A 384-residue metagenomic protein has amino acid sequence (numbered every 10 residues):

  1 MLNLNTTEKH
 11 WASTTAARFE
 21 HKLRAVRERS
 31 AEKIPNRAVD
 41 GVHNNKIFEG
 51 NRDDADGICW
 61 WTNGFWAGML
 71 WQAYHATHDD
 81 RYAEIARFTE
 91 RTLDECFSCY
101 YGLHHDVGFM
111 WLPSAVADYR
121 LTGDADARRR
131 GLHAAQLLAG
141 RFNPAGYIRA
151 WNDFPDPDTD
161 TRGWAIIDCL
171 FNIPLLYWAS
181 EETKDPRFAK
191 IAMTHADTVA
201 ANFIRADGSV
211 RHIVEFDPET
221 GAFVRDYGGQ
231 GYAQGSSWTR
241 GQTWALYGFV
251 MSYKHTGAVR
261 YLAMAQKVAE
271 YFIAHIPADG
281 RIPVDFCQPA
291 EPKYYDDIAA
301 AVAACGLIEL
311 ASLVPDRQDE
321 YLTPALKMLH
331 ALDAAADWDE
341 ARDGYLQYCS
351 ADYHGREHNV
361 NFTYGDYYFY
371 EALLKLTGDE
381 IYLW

Functional and structural regions predicted by a protein language model:
M1-W384: Glycan-recognition and catalytic cores of secretory/periplasmic carbohydrate-active enzymes
